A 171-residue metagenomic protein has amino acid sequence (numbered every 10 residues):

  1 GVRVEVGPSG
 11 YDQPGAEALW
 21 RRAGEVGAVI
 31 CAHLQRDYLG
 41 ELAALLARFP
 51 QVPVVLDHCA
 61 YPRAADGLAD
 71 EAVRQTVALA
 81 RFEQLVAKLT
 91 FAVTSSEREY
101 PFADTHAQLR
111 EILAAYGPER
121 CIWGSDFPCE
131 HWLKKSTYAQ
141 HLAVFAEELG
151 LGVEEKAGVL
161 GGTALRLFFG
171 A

Functional and structural regions predicted by a protein language model:
G1-Y11: Glycine-rich phosphate-binding "P-loop"
V2, A23, H58, A87 (+3 more regions): Divalent metal-coordination and catalytic microenvironments
G7, R36, D126, V159: Residue-level "edge-of-site" marker
S9-I122, H131: Catalytic pocket-lining loop regions of alpha/beta-barrel enzymes, especially the amidohydrolase/enolase/GH5 lineages
R110-E111, A115-I122, H131-A171: Mid-to-C-terminal alpha-helical segments outside catalytic/metal-binding sites
